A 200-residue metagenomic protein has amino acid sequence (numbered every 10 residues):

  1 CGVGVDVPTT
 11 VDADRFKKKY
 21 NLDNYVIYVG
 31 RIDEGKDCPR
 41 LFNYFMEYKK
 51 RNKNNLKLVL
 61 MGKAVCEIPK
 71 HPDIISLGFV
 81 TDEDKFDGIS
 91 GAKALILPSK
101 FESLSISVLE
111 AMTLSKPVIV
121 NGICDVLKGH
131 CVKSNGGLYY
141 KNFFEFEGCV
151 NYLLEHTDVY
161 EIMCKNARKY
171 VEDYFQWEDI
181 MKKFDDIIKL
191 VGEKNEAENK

Functional and structural regions predicted by a protein language model:
C1-V11: Donor nucleotide-sugar binding/catalytic pocket of nucleotide-sugar-dependent glycosyltransferases
K17-K36, F42-M46: Conserved donor-binding/catalytic core segment of Leloir-type glycosyltransferases
G62-F86, A94: Nucleotide-activated donor-binding/catalytic signature segment of Leloir-type glycosyltransferases, i.e., the conserved
P69, I123-S134, L138-Y139: Short acidic/histidine- and often glycine-rich active-site loop of Leloir-type glycosyltransferases that engages
K100: Aromatic "clamp/platform" in nucleotide-sugar-dependent glycosyltransferases that forms part of the donor/acceptor
P117-N121: Short hydrophobic beta-strand element within catalytic cores of glycosyltransferases and related nucleotide-activated
K133, G137-F144, Y152-T157: Conserved acidic donor-binding segment of nucleotide-sugar-dependent glycosyltransferases
Y152, V159-D173, K183-D186: A short, well-ordered alpha-helix in the C-terminal region of glycosyltransferases
